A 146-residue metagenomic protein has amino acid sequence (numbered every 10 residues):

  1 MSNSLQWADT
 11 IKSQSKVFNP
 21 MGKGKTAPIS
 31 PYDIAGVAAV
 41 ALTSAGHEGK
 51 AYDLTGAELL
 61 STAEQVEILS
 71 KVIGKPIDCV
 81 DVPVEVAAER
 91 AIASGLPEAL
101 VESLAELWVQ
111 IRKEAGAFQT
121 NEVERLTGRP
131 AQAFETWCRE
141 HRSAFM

Functional and structural regions predicted by a protein language model:
M1-D78, V82, E89-S94, E98-L100 (+2 more regions): Oxidoreductase cofactor-interface core, primarily capturing Rossmann-like NAD(P)-dependent enzymes
E85-M146: A hydrophobic C-terminal alpha-helical subdomain
